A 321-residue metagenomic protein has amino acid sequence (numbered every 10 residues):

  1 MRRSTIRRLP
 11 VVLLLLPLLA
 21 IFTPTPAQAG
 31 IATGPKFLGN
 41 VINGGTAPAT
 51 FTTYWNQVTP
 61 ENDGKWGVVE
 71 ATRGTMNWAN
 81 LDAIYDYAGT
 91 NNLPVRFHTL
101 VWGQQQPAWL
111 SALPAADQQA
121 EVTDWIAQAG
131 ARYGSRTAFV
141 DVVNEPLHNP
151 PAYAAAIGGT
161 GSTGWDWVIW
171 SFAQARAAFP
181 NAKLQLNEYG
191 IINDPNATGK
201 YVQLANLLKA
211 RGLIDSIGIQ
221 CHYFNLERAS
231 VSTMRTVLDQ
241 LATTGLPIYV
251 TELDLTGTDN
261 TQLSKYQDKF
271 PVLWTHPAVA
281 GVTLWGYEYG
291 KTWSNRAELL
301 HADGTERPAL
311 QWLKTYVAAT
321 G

Functional and structural regions predicted by a protein language model:
M1-A29: Secretory targeting and sorting signals
G30-D63: Boundary/entry segment of secreted carbohydrate-active catalytic domains
G39-T50, W66-A79, Q106, L147-A152 (+4 more regions): Acidic-and-aromatic substrate-binding clefts and catalytic sites of carbohydrate-active enzymes
I42-Y54, Q119-A129, N196-L208, M234 (+1 more regions): Short, acidic/polar
T53-T72, A79-N193, Q240, T244 (+1 more regions): Substrate-binding cleft and catalytic face of glycoside hydrolase catalytic domains, especially the flexible beta-alpha
W55-N62, N144, A182-E188, Y201-V231 (+1 more regions): Aromatic- and acid-rich polysaccharide-binding/catalytic face of secreted or lumenal carbohydrate-active enzymes
C221, G257-G304, A309, L313 (+1 more regions): Substrate-binding cleft of secreted/luminal carbohydrate-active enzymes
